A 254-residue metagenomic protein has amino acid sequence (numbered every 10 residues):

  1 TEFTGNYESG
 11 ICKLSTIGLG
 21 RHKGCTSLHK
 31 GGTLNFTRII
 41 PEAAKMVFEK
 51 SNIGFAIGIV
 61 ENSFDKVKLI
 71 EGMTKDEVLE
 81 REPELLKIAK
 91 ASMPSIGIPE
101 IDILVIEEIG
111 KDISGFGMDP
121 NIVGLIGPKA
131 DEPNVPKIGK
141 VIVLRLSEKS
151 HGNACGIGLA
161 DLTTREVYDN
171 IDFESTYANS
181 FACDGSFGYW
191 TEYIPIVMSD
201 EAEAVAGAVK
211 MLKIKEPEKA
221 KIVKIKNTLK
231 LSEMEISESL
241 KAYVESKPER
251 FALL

Functional and structural regions predicted by a protein language model:
E2-G110: Conserved, well-structured core segments that form the ligand-binding/active-site neighborhood of functional domains
F3-E8, V67-G72, G115-D119, A154-G156 (+1 more regions): Short acidic, glycine/serine/threonine-rich loops at helix termini
K23, S27, G31, S63 (+5 more regions): Generic preference for flexible, low-structure residues
F64, G110-I113, E148-H151: Short, catalytically relevant binding-site loops at active-site mouths
D102, E107-G127, N134: Acidic/histidine-rich
N121-L254: C-terminal non-catalytic interaction/assembly regions of soluble proteins
